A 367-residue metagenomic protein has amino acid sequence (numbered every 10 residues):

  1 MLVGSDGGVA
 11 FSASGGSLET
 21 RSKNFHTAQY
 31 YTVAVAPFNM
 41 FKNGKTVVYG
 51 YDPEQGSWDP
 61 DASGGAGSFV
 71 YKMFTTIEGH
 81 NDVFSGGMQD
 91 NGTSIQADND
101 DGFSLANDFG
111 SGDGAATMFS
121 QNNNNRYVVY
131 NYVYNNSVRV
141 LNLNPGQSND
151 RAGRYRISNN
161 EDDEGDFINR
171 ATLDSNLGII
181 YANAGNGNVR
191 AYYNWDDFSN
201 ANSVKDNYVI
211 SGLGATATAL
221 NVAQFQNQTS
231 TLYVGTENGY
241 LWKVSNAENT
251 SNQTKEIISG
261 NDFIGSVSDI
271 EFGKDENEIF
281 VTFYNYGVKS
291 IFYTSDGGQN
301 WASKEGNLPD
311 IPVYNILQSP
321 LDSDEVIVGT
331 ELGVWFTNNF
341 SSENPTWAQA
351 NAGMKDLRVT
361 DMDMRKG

Functional and structural regions predicted by a protein language model:
M1-G367: Beta-propeller blade termini and top-face loops
